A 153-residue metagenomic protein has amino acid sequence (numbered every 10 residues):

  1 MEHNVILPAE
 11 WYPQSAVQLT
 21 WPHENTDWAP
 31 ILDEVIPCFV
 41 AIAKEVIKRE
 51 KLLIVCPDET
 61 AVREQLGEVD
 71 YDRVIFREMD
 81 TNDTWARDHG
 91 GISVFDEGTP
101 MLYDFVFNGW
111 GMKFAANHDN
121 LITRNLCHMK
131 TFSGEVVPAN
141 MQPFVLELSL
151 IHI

Functional and structural regions predicted by a protein language model:
M1-I151: The feature marks the mature, well-folded catalytic cores of soluble enzymes
